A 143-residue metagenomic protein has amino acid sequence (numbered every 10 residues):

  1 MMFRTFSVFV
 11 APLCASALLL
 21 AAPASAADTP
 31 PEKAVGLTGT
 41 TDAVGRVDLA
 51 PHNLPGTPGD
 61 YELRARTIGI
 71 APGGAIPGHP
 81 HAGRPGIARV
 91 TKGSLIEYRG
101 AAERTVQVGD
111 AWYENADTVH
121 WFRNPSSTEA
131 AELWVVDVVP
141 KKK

Functional and structural regions predicted by a protein language model:
M2-S7, A17-R64, W112-Y113: A short, N-terminal "cap"/entry segment at the start of jelly-roll beta-barrel domains of the cupin/DSBH fold
G45-D48, N53-L54, R66-G73, L95-I96 (+2 more regions): Extracytoplasmic low-complexity repetitive segments enriched in small/polar residues
D60-A65, P85, A101, N115-D117 (+1 more regions): Extracytoplasmic
I70, G100-T118: Short acidic-glycine-tyrosine-enriched beta hairpin
G74-G78, P85-G86: Catalytic core of non-heme Fe(II) oxygenases with the double-stranded beta-helix
A75-P77, I96, W112, A116-R123: Histidine-centered metal-chelating micro-motifs
G83-G100: Glycine- and acidic-residue-biased ligand/ion/polar-headgroup-sensing regions
D117-K142: Ligand-binding loop in jelly-roll beta-barrel domains
